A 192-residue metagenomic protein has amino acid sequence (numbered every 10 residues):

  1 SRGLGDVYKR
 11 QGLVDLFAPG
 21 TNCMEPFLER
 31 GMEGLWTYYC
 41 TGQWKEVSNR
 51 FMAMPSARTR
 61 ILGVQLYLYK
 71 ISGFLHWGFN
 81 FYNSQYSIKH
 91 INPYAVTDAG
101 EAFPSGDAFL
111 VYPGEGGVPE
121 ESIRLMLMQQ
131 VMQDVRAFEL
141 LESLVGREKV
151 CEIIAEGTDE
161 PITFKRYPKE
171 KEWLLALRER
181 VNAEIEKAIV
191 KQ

Functional and structural regions predicted by a protein language model:
S1-R2, I71, S87-Q192: Catalytic domains of carbohydrate-active enzymes that cleave complex glycans
G3-Y8: Short, small-residue-biased leader/transition segments that mark boundaries at the very start of proteins
K9-D98: Catalytic-core region of carbohydrate-active enzymes that cleave or remodel glycosidic bonds
